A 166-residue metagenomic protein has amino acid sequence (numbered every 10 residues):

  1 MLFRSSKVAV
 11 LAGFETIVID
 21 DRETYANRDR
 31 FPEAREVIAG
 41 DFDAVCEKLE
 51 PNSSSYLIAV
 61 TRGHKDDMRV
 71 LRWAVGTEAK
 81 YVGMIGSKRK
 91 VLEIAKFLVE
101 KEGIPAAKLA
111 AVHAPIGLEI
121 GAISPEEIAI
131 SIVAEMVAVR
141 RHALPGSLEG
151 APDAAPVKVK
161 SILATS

Functional and structural regions predicted by a protein language model:
S6-K7, M68, R72: Alpha-helical segments flanking ligand/cofactor-binding loops in enzyme cores
A12-P32: NAD(P)-binding Rossmann-fold cofactor-contacting core
I19, Y56, T61-K65, R72-L98: ADP-ribose/adenylate-binding Rossmann-like module
D21-T24, D41-V45, I85-R89: Short, acidic/turn-prone active-site loops that include or flank metal/cofactor- and phosphate-binding residues
A34-D41: Conserved SAM-binding strand-loop segment of SAM-dependent methyltransferases
D43-S53: Short amphipathic alpha-helix with an adjacent loop that forms part of the alpha/beta core around
I85-S166: Adenosine-phosphate binding glycine-rich loop
